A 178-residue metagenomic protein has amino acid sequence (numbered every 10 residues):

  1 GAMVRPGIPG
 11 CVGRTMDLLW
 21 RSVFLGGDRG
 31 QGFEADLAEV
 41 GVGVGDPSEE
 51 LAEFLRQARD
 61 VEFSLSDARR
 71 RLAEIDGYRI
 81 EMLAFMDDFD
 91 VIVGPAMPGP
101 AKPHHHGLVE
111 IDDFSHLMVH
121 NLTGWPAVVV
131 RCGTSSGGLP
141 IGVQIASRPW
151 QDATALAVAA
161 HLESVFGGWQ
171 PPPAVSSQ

Functional and structural regions predicted by a protein language model:
G1-M3, R69, L122-Q178: Structural helix-boundary/capping segments
M3-R5, T15, V23-L83, R131-G142: Short helix-loop capping/hinge segments that flank enzyme active sites or metal/cofactor-binding pockets
G7-G10: Conserved beta-strand termini and adjacent loop/short-helix elements that scaffold enzyme active sites in alpha/beta
W20-F24, G99-M118: Short, surface-exposed loop/helix-turn segments at secondary-structure junctions that function as lids/hinges flanking
E81-L83, L108-R131: Small-aliphatic-rich amphipathic alpha-helix that forms the alpha element of a beta-alpha
A96: Glycine-rich, N-terminal phosphate-binding loop of Rossmann-like dinucleotide-binding domains
